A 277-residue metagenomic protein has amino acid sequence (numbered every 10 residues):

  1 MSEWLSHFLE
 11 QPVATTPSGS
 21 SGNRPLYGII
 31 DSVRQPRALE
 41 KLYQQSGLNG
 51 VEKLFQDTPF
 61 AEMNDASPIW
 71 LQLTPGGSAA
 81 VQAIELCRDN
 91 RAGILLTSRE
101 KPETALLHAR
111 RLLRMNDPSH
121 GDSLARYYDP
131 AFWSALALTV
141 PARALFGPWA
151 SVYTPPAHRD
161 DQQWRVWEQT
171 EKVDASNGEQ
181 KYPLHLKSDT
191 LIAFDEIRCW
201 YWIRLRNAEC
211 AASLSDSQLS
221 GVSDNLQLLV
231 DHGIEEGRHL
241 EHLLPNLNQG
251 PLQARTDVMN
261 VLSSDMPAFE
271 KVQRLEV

Functional and structural regions predicted by a protein language model:
S2-T16, N23-R37, K41-D57, D65 (+4 more regions): A contiguous, surface-oriented mixed alpha/beta subdomain in the mid-to-C-terminal portion of proteins that forms
E62-M63, R91: Partner-binding and oligomerization surfaces adjacent to conserved cores of proteins that assemble macromolecular
L71-A80, I84-E100: Signature for HUH/AEP ssDNA processing cores
